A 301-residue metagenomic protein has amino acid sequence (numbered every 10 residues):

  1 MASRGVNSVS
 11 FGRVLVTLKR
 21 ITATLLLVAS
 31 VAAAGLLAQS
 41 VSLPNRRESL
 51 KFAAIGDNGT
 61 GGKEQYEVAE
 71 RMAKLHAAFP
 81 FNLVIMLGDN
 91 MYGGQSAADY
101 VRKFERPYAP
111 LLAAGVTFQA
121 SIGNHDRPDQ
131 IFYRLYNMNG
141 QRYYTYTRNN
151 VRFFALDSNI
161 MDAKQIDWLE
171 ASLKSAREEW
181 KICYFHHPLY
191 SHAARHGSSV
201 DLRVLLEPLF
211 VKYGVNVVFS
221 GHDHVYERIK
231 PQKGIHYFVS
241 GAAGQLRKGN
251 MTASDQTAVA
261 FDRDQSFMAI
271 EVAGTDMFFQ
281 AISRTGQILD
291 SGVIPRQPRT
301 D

Functional and structural regions predicted by a protein language model:
M1-L18: N-terminal secretory signal peptides that target proteins for export/translocation
T22-A33: Bacterial N-terminal signal peptides
A34-D99, K164, H192: N-terminal active-site segment of His-dependent metallophosphoesterases
P44-R46, K51, A73, Y92-K181 (+2 more regions): Extended active-site neighborhood of metal-dependent phosphoesterases/phosphodiesterases
D57, G88-D89, G123-N124, H186 (+1 more regions): Active-site glycine-centered loops adjacent to acidic/histidine catalytic or metal-binding residues that shape
N82-V84, E179-F185: Generic beta-sheet signal
A260-D301: A short C-terminal boundary segment appended to hydrolase-like catalytic domains
